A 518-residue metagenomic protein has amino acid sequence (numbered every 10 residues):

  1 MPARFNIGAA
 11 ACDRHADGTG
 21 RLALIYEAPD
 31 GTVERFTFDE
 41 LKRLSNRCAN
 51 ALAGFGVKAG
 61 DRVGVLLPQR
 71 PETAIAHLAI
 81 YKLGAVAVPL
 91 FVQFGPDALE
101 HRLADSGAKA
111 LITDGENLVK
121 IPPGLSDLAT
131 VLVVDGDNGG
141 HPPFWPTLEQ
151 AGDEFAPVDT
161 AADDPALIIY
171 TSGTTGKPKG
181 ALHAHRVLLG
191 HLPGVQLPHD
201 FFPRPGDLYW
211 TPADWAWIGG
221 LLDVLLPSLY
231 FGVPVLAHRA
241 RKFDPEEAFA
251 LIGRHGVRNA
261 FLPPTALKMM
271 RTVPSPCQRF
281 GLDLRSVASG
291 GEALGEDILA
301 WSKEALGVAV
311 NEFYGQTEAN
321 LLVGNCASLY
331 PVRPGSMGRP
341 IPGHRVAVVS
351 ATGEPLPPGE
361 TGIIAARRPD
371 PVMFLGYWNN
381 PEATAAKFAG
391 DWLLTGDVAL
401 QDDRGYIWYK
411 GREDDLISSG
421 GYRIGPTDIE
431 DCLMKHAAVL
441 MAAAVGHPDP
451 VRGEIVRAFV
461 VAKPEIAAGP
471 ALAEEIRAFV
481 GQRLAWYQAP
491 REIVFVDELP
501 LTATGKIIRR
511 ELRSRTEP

Functional and structural regions predicted by a protein language model:
G20-L22, E149-Y170, K177, F202-L208: Conserved pre-ATP/AMP-binding loop-to-beta segment of ANL
L24-L78, G95-E100, P146: Conserved AMP-binding/adenylate-forming core of the ANL superfamily
R35-D39, A166-P193: Conserved AMP-binding A3 loop
G54-F55, I75-L78, K82-T147, T160 (+2 more regions): Structural core segment of the AMP-binding/adenylate-forming
F94-D97, H101, L111-D114, A260 (+6 more regions): AMP-binding/adenylate-forming catalytic core of the ANL superfamily
L189-L208, A216-R258, V273: Conserved AMP-binding/adenylation subdomain of ANL enzymes
Y230, V257-F261, R271-V332, R345: Gly/Ser/Thr-rich phosphate-binding loop
P340-G343, E354-A386, I424: Conserved ATP/PPi-binding loop(s) of AMP-dependent carboxylate-activating enzymes
